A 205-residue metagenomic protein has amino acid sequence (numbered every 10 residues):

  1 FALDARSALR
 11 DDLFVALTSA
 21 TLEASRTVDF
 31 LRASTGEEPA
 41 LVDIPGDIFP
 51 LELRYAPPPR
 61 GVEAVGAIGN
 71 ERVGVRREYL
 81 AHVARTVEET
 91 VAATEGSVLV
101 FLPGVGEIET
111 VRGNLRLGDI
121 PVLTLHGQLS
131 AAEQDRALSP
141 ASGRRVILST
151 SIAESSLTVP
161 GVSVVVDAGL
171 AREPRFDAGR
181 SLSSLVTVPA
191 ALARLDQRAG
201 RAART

Functional and structural regions predicted by a protein language model:
F1-T205: P-loop NTPase motor module signature
